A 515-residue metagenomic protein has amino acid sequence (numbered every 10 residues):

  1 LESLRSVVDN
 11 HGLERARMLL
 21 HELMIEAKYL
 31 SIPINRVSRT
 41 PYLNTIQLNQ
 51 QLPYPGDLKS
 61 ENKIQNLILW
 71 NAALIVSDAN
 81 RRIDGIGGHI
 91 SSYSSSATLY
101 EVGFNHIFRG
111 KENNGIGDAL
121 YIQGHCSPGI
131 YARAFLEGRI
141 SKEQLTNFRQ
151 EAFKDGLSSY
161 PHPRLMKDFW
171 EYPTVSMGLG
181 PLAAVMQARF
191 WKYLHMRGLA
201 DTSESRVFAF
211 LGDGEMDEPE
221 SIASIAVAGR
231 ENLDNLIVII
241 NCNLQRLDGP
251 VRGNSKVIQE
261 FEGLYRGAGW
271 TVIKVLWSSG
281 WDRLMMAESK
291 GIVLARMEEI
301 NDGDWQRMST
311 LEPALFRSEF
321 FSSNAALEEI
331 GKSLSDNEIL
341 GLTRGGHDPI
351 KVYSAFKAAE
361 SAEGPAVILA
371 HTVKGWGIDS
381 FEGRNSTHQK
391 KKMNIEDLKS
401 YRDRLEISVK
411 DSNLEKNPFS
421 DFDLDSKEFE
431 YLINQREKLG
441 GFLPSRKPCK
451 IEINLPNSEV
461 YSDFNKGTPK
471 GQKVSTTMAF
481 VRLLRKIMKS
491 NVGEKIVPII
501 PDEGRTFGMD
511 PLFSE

Functional and structural regions predicted by a protein language model:
L1-V102, F210, E215, P219 (+1 more regions): Conserved acidic/glycine
G56-I68, A72-R82, H89-E231, N254-S255 (+1 more regions): Cofactor-binding active-site loop characterized by glycine-rich and histidine/acidic residues
